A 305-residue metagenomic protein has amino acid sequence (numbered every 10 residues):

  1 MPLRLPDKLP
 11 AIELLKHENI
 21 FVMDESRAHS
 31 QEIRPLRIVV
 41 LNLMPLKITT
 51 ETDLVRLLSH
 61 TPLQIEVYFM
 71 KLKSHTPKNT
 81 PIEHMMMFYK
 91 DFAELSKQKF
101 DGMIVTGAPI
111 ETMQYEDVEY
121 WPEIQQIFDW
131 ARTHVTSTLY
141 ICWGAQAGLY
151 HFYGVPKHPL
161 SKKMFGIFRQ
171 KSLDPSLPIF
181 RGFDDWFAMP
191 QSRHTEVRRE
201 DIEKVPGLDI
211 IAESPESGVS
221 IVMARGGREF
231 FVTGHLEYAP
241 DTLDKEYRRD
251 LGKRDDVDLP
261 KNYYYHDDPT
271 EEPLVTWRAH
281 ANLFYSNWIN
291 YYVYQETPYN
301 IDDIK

Functional and structural regions predicted by a protein language model:
M1-S74, Y89, A93-L95, K99 (+3 more regions): Amide-donor transfer/coupling interface in amidating biosynthetic enzymes
D53-V55, H84, D117-Y120, Y153-P156 (+2 more regions): Short, glycine/charged-enriched secondary-structure capping and boundary segments
K73-M86: N-terminal beta-loop-helix "entrance" segment that forms/cooperates in small-molecule cofactor or anionic ligand
G102: Short, Asp-centered acidic motifs that coordinate Mg2+ and/or phosphate in catalytic or ligand-binding sites
V105-D174: Cysteine-nucleophile active-site neighborhood
